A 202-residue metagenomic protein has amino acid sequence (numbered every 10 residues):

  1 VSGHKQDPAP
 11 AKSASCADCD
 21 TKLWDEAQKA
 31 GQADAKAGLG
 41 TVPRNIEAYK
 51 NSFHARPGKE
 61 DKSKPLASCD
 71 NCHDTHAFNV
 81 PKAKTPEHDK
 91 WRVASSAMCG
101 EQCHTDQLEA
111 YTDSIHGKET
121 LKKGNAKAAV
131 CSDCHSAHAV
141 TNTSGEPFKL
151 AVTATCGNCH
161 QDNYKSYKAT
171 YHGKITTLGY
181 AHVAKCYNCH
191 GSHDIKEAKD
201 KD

Functional and structural regions predicted by a protein language model:
V1-D202: Short sequence/structural segments immediately N-terminal
